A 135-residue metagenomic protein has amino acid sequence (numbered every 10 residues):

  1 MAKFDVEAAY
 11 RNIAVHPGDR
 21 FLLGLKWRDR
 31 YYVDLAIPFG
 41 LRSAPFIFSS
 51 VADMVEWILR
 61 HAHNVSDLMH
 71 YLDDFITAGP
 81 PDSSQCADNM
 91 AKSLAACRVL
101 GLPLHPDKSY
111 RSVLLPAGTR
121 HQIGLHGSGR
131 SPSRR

Functional and structural regions predicted by a protein language model:
M1, E7-N12, R30-V65: Conserved pre-motif C helix in the palm subdomain of viral-like polymerases
K3-E7, G40, A62-D82, L114-Q122: Catalytic palm active-site di-aspartate
Y10-R20: Cytochrome P450 core scaffold surrounding the K-helix E-X-X-R motif and the conserved "meander" helix-loop region
G18-F21, D88, R135: Glycine-rich, phosphate-binding/catalytic loops in enzymes
F21-Y31: Active-site-adjacent bridging/hinge elements
V33-L35, A91-R135: A conserved non-catalytic segment of reverse transcriptases and RNA-directed RNA polymerases corresponding to the late
P45-A96, P106: Active-site palm subdomain of RNA-directed nucleic acid polymerases
